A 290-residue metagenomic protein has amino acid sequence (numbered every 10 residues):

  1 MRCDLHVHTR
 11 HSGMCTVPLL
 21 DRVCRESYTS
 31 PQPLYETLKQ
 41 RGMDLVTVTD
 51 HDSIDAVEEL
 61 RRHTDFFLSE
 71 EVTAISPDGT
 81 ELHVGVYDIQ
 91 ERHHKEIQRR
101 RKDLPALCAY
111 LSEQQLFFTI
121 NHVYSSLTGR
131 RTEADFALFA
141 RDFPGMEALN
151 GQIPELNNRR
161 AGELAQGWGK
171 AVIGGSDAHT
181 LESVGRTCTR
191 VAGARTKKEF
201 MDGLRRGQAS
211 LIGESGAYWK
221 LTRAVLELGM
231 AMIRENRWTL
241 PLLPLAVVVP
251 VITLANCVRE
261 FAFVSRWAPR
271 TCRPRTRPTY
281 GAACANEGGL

Functional and structural regions predicted by a protein language model:
M1-G79, E182, S265-L290: An N-terminally biased module of ancient metal coordination in phosphate/nucleic-acid-related enzymes
C3-R22, E91-R186, E214-E227, L243 (+2 more regions): Domain-core and long-helix interface of multi-subunit machines
S53-I54, V72-I75, Q90-H94, S125-S126: A short acidic, glycine/proline-enriched capping/turn motif at secondary-structure boundaries, especially helix N-cap
H63-E71, F143-P144, C188-V191: Active-site regions of enzymes building and remodeling cell-envelope glycoconjugates
I75-V84, E155-N158, S183-V184, F200-R205: Short, charged, surface-exposed secondary-structure boundary motifs
T80-H94: A basic- and aromatic-enriched beta-loop-alpha substructure that forms the phosphate/nucleotide- and DNA/RNA-contacting
G185-K198: Divalent-metal (often Zn2+) His-rich catalytic cores of metallo-beta-lactamase-fold enzymes
K197-V248: A conserved mid-domain beta-alpha-beta active-site/ligand-binding segment of alpha/beta enzyme cores
